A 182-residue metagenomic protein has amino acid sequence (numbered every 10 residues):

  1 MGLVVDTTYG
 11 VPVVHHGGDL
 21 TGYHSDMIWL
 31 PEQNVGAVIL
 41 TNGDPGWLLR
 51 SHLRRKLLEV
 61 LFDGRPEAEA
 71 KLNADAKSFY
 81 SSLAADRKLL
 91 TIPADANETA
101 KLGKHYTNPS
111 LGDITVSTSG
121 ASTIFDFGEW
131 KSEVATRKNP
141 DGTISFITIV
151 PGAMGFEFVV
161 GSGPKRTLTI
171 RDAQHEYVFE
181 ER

Functional and structural regions predicted by a protein language model:
M1-R182: Catalytic loop of the DD-peptidase/beta-lactamase superfamily, centered on the K-T-G motif and neighboring
